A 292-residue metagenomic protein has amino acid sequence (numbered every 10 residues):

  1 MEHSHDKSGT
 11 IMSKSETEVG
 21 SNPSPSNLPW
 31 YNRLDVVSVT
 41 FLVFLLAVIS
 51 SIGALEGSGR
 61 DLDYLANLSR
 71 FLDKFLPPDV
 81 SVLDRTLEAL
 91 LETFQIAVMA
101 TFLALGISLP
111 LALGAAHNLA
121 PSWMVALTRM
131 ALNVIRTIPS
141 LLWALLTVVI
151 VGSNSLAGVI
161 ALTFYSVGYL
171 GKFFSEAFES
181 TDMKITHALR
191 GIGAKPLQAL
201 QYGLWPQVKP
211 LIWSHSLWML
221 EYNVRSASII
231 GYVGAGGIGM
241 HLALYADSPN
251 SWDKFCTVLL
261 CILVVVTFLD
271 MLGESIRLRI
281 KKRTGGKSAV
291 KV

Functional and structural regions predicted by a protein language model:
M1-F102, G114, S122, I280-V292: N-terminal, non-cleaved signal-anchor transmembrane helix
D63-D73, G234-Y245: Short hydrophobic, aromatic-rich alpha-helical segments embedded in or entering the lipid bilayer of multi-pass
L87-Q95, T128-I135, E221, A243 (+1 more regions): Alpha-helical membrane-interface segments at transmembrane helix boundaries
V98, F102, G106-P110, I138 (+3 more regions): Generic alpha-helical transmembrane segments of integral inner-membrane proteins, especially permease/transport modules
M99-L132: Transmembrane-helix boundary motif in ABC transporter permease subunits
L132-S166: Generic hydrophobic transmembrane alpha-helix motif, especially the helices
S153-L204, P210-M219, M271-E274: Membrane-cytosol interface at the C-terminal ends of specific transmembrane alpha-helices in multi-pass membrane
D253-V292: C-terminal transmembrane helix and the adjacent membrane-cytosol boundary/short C-terminal tail of inner/organellar
